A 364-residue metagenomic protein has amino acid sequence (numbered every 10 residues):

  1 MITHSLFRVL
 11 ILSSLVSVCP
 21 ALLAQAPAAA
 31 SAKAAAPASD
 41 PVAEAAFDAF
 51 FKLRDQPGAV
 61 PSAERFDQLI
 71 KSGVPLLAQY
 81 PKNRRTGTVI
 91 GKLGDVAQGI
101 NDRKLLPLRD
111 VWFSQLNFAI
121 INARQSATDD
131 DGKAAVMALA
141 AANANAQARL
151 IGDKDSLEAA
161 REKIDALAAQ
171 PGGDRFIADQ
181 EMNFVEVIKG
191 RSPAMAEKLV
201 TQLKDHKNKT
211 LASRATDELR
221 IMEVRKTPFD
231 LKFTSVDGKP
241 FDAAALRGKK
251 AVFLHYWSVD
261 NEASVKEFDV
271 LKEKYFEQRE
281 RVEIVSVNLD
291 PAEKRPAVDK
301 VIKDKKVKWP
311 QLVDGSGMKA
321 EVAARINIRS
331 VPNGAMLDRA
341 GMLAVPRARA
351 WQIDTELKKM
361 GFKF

Functional and structural regions predicted by a protein language model:
V9-A21: Bacterial N-terminal signal peptides
Q25-P75, Q79-R84: N-terminal leader/linker segments that initiate helical-solenoid repeat arrays
P61-S72, L106-A119, I151-E162, G190-M195: Helix-turn-helix repeat elements of alpha-solenoid scaffolds
Q79-G87, G99-L106, A119-D155, A166-A178 (+2 more regions): Short solvent-exposed coil/turn linkers within tandem alpha-helical repeat scaffolds
E186-T234, A244-G248, P296, K300-K303: N-proximal helix/coil linker or "cap" segments that precede and/or mark the start of modular domains
D242-V265: Short active-site neighborhood of thiol/selenol oxidoreductases, capturing the structured segment around
A263-K305, G315-A324: Structural microenvironment flanking redox-active thiols in thiol-disulfide oxidoreductases
K305-V307, D314-K359: Thiol/disulfide oxidoreductase modules built on the thioredoxin-like
